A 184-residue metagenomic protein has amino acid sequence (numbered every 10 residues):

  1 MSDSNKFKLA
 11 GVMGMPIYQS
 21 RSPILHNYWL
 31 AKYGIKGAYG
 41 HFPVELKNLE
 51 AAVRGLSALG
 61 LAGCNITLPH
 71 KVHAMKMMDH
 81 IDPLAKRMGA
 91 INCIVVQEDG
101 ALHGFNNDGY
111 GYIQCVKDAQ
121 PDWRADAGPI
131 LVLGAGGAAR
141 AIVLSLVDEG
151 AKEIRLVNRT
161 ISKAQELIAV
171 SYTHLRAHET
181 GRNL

Functional and structural regions predicted by a protein language model:
S2-P121: Phosphate/diphosphate ligand-binding glycine-rich loop within oxidoreductases
G14, N106, V116, A127-V147: Glycine-rich adenosine-cofactor-binding loop
I17, G137, I161: Short, glycine/serine-rich, charged loops/turns that create anion-binding and catalytic segments at active sites
D148-E153: Conserved S-adenosyl-L-methionine
I154-S171: NAD(P)-binding Rossmann-fold cofactor-contacting core
H174-L184: Single conserved hydrophobic/aromatic residue that forms the stacking wall/gate of nucleotide- or nucleobase-binding
